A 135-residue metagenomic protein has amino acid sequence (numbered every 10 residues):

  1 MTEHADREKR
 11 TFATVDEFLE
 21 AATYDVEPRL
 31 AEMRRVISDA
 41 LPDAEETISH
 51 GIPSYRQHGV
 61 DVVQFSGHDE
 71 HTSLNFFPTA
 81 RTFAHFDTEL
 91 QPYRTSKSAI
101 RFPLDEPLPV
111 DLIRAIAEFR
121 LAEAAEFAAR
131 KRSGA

Functional and structural regions predicted by a protein language model:
M1-A135: Charge-dense, helix-prone N-terminal extensions
